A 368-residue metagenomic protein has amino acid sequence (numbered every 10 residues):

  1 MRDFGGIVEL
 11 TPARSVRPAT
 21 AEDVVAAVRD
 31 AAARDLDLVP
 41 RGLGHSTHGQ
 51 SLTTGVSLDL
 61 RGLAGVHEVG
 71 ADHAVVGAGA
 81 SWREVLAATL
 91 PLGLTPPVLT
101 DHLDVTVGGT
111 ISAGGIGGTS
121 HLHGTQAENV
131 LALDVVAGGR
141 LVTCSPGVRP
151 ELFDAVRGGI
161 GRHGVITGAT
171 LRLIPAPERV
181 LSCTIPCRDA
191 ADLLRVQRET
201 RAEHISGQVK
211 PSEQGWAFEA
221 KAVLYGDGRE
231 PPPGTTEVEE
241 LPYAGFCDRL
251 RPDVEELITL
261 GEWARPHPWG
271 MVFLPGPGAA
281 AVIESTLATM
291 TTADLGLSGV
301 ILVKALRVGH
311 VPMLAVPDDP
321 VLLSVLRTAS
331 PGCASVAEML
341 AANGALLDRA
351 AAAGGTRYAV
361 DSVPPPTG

Functional and structural regions predicted by a protein language model:
I7-D101, G114, T119: Glycine-rich N-terminal segment of FAD-binding domains in flavoprotein oxidoreductases, spanning the beta-loop-helix
R17, H48-H67, T119-G139, V165-G168 (+2 more regions): Structural signature of FAD isoalloxazine-binding scaffolds in flavoprotein oxidoreductases
D23-A26, E84, A190-L193, G228-G234 (+2 more regions): Short, conserved charged micro-motifs
Q50-T53, V238-G368: Conserved glycine-rich FAD pyrophosphate-binding loop
T53, V69-A71, V136-G139, P211-Q214 (+1 more regions): Short acidic-glycine loop/turn motifs at beta-strand connectors
S112, L131-A281, L297: C-terminal substrate-binding/cap subdomain adjacent to the FAD-binding core in PCMH-type and related FAD-linked
